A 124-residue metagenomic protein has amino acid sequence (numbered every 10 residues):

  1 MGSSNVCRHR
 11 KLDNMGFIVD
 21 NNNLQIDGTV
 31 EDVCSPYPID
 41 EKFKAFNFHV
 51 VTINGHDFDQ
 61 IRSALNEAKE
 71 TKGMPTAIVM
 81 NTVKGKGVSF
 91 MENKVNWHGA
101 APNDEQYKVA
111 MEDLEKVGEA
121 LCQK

Functional and structural regions predicted by a protein language model:
M1-K124: Glycine-rich ThDP/TPP pyrophosphate-binding loop and its adjacent helix/strand module within ThDP-dependent enzymes
